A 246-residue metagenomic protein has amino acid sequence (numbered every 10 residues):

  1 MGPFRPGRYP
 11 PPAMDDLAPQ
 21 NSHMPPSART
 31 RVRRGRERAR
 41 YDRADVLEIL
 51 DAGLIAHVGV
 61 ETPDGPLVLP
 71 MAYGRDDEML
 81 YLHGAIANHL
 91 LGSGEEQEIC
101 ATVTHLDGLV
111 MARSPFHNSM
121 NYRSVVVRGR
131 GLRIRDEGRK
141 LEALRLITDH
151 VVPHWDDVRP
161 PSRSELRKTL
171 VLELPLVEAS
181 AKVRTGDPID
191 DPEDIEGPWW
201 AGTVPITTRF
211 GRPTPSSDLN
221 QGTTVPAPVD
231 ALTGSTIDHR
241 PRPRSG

Functional and structural regions predicted by a protein language model:
G2-R29, R135, R139-G246: C-terminal edge-of-domain segments
G7-P11, D15-D16, Q20-N21, I86-L146: Short, structured beta-strand-loop surface elements
H23-Y81: An N-terminal domain-cap segment
L47, S114-H117, P161-R163: A generic local secondary-structure boundary/capping motif
L54, L69, E78, E95-I99 (+3 more regions): A generic structural signal for short beta-strands and their flanking turns/coil linkers
P63-G65, Y73-Y81, I86-H89, H105-L109 (+1 more regions): Short, charged/polar surface micro-motifs in flexible loops or helix N-caps
Y73, G129-G131, L172-L176: A structural signal for short, well-ordered beta-strand segments
M79-Y81, C100, E173, K182: General beta-strand recognition
